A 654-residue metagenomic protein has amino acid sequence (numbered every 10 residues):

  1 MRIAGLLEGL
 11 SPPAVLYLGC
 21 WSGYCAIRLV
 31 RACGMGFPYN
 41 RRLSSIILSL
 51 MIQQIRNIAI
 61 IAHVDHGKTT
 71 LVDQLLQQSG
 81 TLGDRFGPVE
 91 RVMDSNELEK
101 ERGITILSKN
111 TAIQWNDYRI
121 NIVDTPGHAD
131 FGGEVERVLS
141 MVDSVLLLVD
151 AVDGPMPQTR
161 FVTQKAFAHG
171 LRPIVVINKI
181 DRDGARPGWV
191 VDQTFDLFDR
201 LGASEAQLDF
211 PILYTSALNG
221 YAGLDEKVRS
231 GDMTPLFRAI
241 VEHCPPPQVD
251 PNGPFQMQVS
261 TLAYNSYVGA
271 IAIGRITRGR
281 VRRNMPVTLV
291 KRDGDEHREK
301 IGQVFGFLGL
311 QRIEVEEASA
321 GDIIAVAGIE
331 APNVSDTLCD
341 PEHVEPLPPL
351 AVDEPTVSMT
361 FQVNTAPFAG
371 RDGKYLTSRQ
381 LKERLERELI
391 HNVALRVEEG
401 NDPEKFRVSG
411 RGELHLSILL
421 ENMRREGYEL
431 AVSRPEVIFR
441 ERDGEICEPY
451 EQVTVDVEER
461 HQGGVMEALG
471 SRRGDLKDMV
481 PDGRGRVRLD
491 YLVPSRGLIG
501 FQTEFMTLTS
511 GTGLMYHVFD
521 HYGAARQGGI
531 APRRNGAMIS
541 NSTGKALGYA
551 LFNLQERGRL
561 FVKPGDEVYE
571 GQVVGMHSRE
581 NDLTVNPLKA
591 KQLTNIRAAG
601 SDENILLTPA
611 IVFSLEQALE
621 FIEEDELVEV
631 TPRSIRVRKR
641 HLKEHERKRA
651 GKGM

Functional and structural regions predicted by a protein language model:
I3-L7, P12-P13, G34, P38 (+1 more regions): Short, often N-terminal, low-complexity regions that either remain intrinsically disordered or form a short helix
I47-V149, D153, Q193, L262-N265: P-loop NTPase switch module centered on the Walker A-proximal segment
D65, L71, G103, I122-D124 (+17 more regions): Residue-level signature of catalytic and energy-coupling elements of molecular machines, predominantly ATP/GTP-dependent
A129, S140-R160, R172-I174, I180-G188: Conserved Switch II/interswitch segment of TRAFAC-class P-loop GTPases
V145-L148, G170-K179, G202-S216: Conserved beta-strand/loop subsegment of P-loop NTPase cores
D183-V241: Canonical P-loop GTPase G-domain recognition
D209-P211, R238-E242, A272-M654: Accessory interaction regions appended to the cores of large information-processing enzymes
